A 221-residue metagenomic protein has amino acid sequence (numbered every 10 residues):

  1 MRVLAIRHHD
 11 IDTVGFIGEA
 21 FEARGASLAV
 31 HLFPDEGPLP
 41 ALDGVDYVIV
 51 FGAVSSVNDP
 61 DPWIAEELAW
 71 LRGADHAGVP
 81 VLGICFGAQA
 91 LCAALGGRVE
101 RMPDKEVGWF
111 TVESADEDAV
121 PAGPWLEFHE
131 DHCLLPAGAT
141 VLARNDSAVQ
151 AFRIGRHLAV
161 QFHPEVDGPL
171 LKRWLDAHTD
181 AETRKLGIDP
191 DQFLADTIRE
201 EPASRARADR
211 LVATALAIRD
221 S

Functional and structural regions predicted by a protein language model:
R2-R24: Short, charged N-terminal beta->alpha structural module
A5, E100, S114-S221: Amide-donor transfer/coupling interface in amidating biosynthetic enzymes
I6-H8, F33, F86: Cofactor-binding loop segments of dinucleotide-utilizing enzymes, especially the Rossmann-like FAD- and NAD(P)+-binding
G18-L82: Flexible gly/pro-rich beta->alpha loop and the following alpha-helix that scaffold active-site loops
A74-R98: Catalytic nucleophile loop
